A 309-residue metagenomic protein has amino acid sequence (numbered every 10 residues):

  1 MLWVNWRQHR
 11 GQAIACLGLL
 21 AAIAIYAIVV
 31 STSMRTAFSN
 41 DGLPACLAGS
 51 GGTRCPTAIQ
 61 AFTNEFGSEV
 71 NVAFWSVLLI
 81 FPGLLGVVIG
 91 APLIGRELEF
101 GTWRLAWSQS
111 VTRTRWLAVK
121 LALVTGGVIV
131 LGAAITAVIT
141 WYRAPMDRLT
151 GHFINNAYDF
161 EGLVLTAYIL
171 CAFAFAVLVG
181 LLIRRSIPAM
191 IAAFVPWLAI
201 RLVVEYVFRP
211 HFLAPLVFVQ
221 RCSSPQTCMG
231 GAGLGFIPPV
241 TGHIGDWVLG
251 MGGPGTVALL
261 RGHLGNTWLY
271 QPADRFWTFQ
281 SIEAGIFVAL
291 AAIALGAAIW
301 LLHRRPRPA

Functional and structural regions predicted by a protein language model:
M1-A21: Aromatic- and glycine-rich beta-strand/loop motifs that create alpha-glucan
R10-I14, L78-F81, R113-T140: Selective transmembrane-helix segments that form parts of the transport pathway or gating/packing helices in multipass
A21-V29, A122-R184, P188, R201-L216 (+1 more regions): Secretory targeting signals
Y26-F66, H152, L198-L301, R305-P308: Terminal transmembrane helical anchor/hairpin motif
N71-W75, L84-V88, A157-E161, F279 (+1 more regions): Short alpha-helical transmembrane interface motifs in multi-pass membrane proteins
V72-L98, T102: Long, hydrophobic alpha-helical segments
G86-G90, A134, F175, A294 (+1 more regions): Hydrophobic/aromatic residues in alpha-helical transmembrane segments
L93-T125, L302: Helix-loop-helix units of permease transmembrane domains in multi-pass membrane transporters, especially ABC
